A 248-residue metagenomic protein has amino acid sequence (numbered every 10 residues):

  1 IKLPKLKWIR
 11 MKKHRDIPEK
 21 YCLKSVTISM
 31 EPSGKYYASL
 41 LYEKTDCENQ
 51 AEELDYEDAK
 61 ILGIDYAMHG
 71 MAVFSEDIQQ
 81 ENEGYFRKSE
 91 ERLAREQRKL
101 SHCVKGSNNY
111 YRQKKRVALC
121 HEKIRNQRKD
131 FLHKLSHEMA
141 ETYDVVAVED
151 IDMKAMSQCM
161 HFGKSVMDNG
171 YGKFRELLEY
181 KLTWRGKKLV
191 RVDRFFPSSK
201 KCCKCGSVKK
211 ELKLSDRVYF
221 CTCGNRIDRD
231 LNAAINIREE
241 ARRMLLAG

Functional and structural regions predicted by a protein language model:
I1-E31: Acidic carboxylate diad motif detector
E19-Y21, P32-G248: Positively charged, helix-rich recognition surfaces that bind polyanionic ligands
